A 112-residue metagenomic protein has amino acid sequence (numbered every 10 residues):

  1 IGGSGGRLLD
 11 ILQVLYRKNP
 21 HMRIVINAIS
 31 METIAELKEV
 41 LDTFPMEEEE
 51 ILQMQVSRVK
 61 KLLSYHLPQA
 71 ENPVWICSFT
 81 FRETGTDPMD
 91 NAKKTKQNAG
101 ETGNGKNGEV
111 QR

Functional and structural regions predicted by a protein language model:
I1-G3: Helical hairpin unit composed of two closely spaced alpha helices linked by a short loop
G5, Q55, E83: A broadly conserved detector of short glycine/acidic/proline-rich loop/turn motifs that flank catalytic sites and bind
G5-G6, M31: Short, surface-exposed acidic/glycine-rich loop or hinge patches that mediate macromolecular interfaces
G6-V14: A short, conserved alpha-helix within the catalytic core of class I
V14-A70: C-terminal substrate-binding/active-site "lid" region of AdoMet-derived donor-dependent transferases
Y65-K96, E109-R112: Core SAM-dependent methyltransferase catalytic element
